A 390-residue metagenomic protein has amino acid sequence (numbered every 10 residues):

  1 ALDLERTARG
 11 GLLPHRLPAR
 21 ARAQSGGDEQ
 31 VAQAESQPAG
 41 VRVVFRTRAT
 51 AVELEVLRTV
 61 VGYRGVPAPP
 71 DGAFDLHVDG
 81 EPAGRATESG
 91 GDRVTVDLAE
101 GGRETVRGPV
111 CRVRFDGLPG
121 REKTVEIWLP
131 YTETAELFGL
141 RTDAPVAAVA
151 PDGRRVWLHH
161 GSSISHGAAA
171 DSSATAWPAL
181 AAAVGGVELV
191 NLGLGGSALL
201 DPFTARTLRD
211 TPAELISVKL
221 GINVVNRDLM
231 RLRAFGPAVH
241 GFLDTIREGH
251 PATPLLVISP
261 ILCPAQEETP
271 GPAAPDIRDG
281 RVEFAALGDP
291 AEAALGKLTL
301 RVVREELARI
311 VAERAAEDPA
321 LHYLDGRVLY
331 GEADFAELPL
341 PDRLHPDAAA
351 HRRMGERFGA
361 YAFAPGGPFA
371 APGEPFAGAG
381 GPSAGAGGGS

Functional and structural regions predicted by a protein language model:
A1-V156, I277, G366, A370-G373 (+1 more regions): N-terminal secretory targeting modules
L118, V125-P212: Serine-esterase "nucleophile elbow" of acetyl-processing enzymes
W177, F235-F242, V303-I310: A general structural detector for well-ordered alpha-helical segments in enzyme core domains, enriched
A181, L200-E248, A252, P260-P270 (+1 more regions): Oxyanion-hole/transition-state-stabilizing segment in secreted/luminal serine hydrolases and related acyltransferases
G186-E188, P212-L215, H250-L255, E317-L321: Loop/turn elements at helix/coil->beta-strand transitions in domains of secreted/extracellular proteins
N191-A198, N226, R343-P346: Acidic/histidine-rich helix-loop elements that form or flank divalent-metal/phosphate-binding sites at the catalytic
C263-F376, G385-S390: Catalytic His-Asp segment of secreted/periplasmic serine-dependent ester chemistry enzymes
